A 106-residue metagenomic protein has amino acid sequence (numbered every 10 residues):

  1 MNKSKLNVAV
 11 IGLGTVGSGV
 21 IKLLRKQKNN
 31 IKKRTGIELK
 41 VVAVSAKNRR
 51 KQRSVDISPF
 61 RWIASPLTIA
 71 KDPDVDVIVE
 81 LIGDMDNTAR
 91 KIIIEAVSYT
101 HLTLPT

Functional and structural regions predicted by a protein language model:
M1-A96: N-terminal glycine-/serine-/threonine-rich beta1-alpha1-beta2 phosphate-ribose binding loop of Rossmann-like
T100-T106: Conserved small/polar residues in nucleotide/adenosyl-binding loops
